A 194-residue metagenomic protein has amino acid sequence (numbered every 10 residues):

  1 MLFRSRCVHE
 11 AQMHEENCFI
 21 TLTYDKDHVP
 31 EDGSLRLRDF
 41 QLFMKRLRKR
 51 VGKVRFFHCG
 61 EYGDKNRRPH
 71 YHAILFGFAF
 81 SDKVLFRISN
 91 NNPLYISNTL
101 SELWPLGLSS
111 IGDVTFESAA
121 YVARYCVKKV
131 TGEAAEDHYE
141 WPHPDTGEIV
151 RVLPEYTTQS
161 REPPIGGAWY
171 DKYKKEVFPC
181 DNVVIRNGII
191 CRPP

Functional and structural regions predicted by a protein language model:
R6-N17: Short cysteine/histidine-rich metal-coordination sites, predominantly Zn2+-binding motifs
N17-D27: Active-site-flanking beta-strand signature of metal-NTP-handling nucleotidyl enzymes and homologous cyclase-like
N17-F19, K53-R55, H70: Beta-strand-rich binding-surface signature of beta-sandwich/beta-barrel folds used to engage anionic ligands
C18, F56-F57, S109, A120: A broad, low-specificity signal marking well-ordered, structured residues that form hydrophobic/aromatic
D25-V29, H58-G60, W104-S110: Short acidic, glycine/Ser/Thr-rich loop/turn "cap" segments at secondary-structure junctions
H28-N66, F76-N92: Short N-terminal edge-element motif at the start of the domain
D64-P69, L75-P194: Conserved His + Asp/Glu catalytic blocks
